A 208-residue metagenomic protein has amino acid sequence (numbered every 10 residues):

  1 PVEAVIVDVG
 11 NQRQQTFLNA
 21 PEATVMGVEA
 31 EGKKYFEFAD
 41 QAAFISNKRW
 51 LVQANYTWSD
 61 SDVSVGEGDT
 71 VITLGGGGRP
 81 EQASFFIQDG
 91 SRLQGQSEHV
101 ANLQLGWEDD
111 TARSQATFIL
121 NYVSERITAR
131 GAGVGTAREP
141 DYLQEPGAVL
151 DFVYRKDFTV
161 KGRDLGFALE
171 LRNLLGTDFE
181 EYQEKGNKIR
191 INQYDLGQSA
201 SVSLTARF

Functional and structural regions predicted by a protein language model:
P1-A4: Membrane-topology and secretion signals of cell-surface/extracellular proteins
I6-D8: Flexible hinge/switch segments at interdomain interfaces of large molecular machines
Q12-R130: Gram-negative outer-membrane beta-barrel transporters
N19-P21, D89-L93, A137-E145, R190-I191: Short, contiguous acidic/charged loop-to-helix segments that flank catalytic cores in large enzymes
I45-R49, E98, D109-R113, G147 (+4 more regions): Strand-connecting loop/turn motifs
N121-A132, K156-F208: C-terminal beta-signal and adjacent terminal beta-strands/loops of Gram-negative outer-membrane beta-barrel proteins
